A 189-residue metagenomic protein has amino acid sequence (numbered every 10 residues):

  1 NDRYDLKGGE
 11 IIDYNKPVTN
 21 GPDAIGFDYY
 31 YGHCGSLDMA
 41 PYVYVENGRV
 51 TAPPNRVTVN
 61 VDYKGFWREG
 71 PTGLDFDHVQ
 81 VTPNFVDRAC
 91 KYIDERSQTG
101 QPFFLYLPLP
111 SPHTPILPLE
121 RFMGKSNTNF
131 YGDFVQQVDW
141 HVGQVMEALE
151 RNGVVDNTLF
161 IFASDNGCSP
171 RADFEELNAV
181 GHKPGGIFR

Functional and structural regions predicted by a protein language model:
N1-D5, Y30-D38, L105-P115, F162-P170: Short, solvent-exposed turn/loop segments enriched in Gly/Ser/Thr/Pro and often Arg
N1-P71: Catalytic-site neighborhoods of secreted/periplasmic enzymes that process anionic sulfate/phosphate groups
R3, K7-E10, G73-P102: Catalytic-adjacent loop/helix segments of enzymes that bind and process anionic phosphate/sulfate esters
E10-V18, P22-D23, T114-L117, G124-F130 (+2 more regions): Histidine-centered active-site microenvironments of extracellular/periplasmic hydrolases and transferases
I25-D28, Q98-L105, V154-F160: Loop/turn elements at helix/coil->beta-strand transitions in domains of secreted/extracellular proteins
A40-P41, V45-T51, V57, A89-F134 (+2 more regions): Active-site His/acidic residue clusters
W67-P83, G124-Q137: The substrate-binding groove and active-site-proximal loops of carbohydrate-active enzymes, especially glycoside
A89, F103-P108, V135-V138, V142 (+2 more regions): Beta-strand elements within well-structured catalytic alpha/beta cores of enzymes that handle phosphate/sulfate esters
